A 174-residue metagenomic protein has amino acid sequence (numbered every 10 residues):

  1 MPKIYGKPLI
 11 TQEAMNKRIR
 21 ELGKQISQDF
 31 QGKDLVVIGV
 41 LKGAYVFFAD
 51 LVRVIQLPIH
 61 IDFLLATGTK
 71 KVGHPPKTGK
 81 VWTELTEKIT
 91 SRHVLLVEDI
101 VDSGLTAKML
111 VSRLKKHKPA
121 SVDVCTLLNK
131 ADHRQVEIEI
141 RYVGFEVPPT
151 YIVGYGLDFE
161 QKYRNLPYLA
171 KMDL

Functional and structural regions predicted by a protein language model:
M1-L174: PRPP-associated nucleotide enzymes
